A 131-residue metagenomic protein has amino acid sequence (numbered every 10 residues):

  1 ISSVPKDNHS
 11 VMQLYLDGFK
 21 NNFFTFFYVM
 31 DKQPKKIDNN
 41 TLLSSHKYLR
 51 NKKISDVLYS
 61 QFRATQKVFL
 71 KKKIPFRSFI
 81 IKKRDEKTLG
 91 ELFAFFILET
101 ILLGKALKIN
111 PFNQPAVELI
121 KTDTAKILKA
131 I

Functional and structural regions predicted by a protein language model:
I1-I131: A SIS-like phosphosugar-recognition module
